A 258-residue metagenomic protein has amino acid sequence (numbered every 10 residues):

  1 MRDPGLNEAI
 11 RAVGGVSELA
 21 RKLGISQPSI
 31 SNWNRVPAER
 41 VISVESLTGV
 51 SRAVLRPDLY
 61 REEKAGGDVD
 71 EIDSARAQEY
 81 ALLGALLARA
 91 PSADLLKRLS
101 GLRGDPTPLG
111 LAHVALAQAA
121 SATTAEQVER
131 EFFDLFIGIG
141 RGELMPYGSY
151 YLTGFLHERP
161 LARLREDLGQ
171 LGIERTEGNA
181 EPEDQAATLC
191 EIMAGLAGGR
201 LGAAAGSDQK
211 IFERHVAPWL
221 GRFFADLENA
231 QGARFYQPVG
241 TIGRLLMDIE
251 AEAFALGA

Functional and structural regions predicted by a protein language model:
M1-A9, S17, R21, E39-S46 (+1 more regions): Short, charged recognition helix plus adjacent turn of helix-turn-helix-like nucleic-acid-binding domains
I10-R11, R35: Short amphipathic helical patch at the helix-1/turn junction of helix-turn-helix
K22-P37: Recognition helix of helix-turn-helix/homeodomain-like DNA-binding domains that insert into the DNA major groove
E45-L59, A112-T123: Short, charged early-sequence alpha-helical segments and their helix-coil boundaries
G67-A258: Surface/interface-facing alpha-helical segments and adjacent flexible terminal/loop regions used for partner/assembly
